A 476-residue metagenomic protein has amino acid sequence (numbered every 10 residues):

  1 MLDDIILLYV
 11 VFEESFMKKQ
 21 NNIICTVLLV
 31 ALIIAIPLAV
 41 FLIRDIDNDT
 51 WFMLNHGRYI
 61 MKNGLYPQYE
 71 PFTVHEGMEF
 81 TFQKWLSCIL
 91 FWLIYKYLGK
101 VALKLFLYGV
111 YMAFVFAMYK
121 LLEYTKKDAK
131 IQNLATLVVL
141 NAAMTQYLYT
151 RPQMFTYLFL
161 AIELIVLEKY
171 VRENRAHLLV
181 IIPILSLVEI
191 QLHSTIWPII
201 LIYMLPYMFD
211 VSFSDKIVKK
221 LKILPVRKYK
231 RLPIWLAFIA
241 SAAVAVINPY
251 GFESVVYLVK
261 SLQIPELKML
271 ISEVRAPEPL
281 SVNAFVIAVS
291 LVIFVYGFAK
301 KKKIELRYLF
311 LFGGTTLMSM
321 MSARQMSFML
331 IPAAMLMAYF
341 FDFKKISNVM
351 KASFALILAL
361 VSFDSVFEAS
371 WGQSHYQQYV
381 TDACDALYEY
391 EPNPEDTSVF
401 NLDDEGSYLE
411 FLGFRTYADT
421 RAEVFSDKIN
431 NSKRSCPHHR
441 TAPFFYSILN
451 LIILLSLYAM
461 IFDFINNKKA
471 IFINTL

Functional and structural regions predicted by a protein language model:
P37, L140-M144, I165-V166, L178-S194 (+3 more regions): Membrane-interface alpha helices of multi-pass inner-membrane proteins
I46-D49, M61-Y66, H75-E76, S194-A299: Transmembrane catalytic cores of multi-pass membrane glycosyltransferases and polysaccharide-assembly enzymes
L105-K126: Transmembrane-helix motifs of polytopic, lipid-linked glycan transferases
A117, L140, F155-R172, M204-S212: Specific aromatic-rich, kink-prone transmembrane helix
Y147-F155: Short acidic/glycine- and proline-prone juxtamembrane loop motifs at membrane-interface regions of multi-pass membrane
A161-L179, I293-K303: Membrane-interface transmembrane helices that cradle and orient dolichyl/undecaprenyl
Y390-I429, A459-M460, I465: Short periplasmic/luminal acceptor-recognition loop of GT-C membrane glycosyltransferases, typified by
T416-M460: Luminal/periplasmic acceptor-recognition loop/helix of membrane-associated glycosyltransferases
